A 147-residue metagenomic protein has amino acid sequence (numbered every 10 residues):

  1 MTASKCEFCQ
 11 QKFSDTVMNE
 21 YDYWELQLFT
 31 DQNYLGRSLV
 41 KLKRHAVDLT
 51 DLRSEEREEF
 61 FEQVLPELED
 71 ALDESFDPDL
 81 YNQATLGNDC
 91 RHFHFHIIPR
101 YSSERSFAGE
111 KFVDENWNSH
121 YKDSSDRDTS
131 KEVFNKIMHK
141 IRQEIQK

Functional and structural regions predicted by a protein language model:
M1-K147: HIT superfamily nucleotide-processing domains
